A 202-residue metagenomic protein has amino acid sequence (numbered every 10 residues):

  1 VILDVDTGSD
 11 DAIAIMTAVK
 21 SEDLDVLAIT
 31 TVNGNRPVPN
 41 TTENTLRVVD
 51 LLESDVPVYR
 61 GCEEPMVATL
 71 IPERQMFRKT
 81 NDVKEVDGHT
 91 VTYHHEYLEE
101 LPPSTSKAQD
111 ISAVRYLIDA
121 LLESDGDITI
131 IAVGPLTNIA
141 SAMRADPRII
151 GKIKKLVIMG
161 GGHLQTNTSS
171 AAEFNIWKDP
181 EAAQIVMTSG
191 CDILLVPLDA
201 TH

Functional and structural regions predicted by a protein language model:
V1-H202: N-terminal acidic, glycine/proline-rich low-complexity segments
